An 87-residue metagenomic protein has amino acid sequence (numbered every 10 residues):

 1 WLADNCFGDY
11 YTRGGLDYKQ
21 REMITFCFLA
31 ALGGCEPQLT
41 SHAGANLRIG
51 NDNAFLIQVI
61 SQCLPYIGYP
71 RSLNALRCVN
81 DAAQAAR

Functional and structural regions predicted by a protein language model:
W1, L16, Q20-M23, T40 (+2 more regions): Residue-level signal for well-ordered alpha-helical segments
W1-C6, G34, Q38-S41: Acidic-glycine-rich active-site phosphate/pyrophosphate-binding loop
W1-Y18, R48, L64-P65, P70-R87: Acidic, glycine/proline-rich low-complexity segments that act as flexible tails and inter-domain linkers
G14, C27-G33, N46: Short, glycine/charged-rich beta-strand-loop motifs at protein surfaces that mediate ligand recognition and catalysis
Q20-A30, L39, V59-C63: Short, structured motif recognition centered on aromatic/hydrophobic residues
C35-Q38, N53-L76: Preference for long, well-ordered alpha-helical segments
S41-R48: Short amphipathic alpha-helical coupling elements at transmembrane boundaries
